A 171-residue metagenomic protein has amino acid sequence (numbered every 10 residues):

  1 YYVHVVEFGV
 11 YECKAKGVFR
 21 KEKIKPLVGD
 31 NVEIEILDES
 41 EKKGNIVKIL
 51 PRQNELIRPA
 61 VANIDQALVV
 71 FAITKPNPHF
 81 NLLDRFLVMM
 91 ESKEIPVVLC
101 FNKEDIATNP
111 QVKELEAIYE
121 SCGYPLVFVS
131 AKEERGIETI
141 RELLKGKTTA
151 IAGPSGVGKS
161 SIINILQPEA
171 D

Functional and structural regions predicted by a protein language model:
Y1-F80: N-terminal accessory targeting/assembly segments
G29, M90, L144: Residue-level signature of catalytic and energy-coupling elements of molecular machines, predominantly ATP/GTP-dependent
I64-F71, K93-N102, G123-V129: Conserved beta-strand/loop subsegment of P-loop NTPase cores
H79-L82, Q111-V112: Residues at alpha-helix caps and immediate loop-helix transition turns in enzyme cores, especially N- and C-cap
N81-E91: Histidine-anchored nucleotide/phosphate-binding helix
D105-V157: Canonical P-loop GTPase G-domain recognition
K159-D171: A conserved segment at the C-terminal end of the G1
